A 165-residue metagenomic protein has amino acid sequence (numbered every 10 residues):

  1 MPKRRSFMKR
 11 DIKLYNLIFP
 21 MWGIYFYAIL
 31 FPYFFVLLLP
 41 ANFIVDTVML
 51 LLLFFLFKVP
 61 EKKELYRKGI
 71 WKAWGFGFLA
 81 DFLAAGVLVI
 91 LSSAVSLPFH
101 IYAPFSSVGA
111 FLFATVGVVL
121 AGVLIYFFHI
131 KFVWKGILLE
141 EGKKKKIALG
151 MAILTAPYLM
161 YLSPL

Functional and structural regions predicted by a protein language model:
P2-L165: Juxtamembrane/disordered regions of integral membrane proteins
